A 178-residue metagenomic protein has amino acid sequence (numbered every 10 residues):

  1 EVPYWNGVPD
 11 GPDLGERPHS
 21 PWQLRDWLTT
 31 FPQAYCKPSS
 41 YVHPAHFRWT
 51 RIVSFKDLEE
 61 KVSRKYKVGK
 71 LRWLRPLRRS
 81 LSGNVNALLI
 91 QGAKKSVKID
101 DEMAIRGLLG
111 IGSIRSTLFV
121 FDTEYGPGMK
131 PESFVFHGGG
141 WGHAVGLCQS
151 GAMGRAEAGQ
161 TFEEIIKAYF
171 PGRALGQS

Functional and structural regions predicted by a protein language model:
E1-S178: Conserved, single-site charged/polar hotspot
